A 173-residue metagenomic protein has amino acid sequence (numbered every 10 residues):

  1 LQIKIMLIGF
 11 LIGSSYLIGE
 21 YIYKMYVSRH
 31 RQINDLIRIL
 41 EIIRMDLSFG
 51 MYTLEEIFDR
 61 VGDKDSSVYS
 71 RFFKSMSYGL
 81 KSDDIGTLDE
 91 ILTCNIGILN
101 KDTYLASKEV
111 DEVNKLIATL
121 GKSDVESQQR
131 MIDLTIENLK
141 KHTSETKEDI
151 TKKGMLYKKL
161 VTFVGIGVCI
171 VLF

Functional and structural regions predicted by a protein language model:
I3, L7-K81: Juxtamembrane/interface alpha-helical elements of multi-pass membrane proteins
L7-I18, E145-F173: Bilayer-spanning, highly hydrophobic alpha-helical transmembrane segments
M25, K64, R71-S75, G86 (+3 more regions): Short alpha-helix boundary/capping motifs
S28, T119-T162: Membrane-interface, cytosolic juxtamembrane amphipathic helix immediately N-terminal to a transmembrane helix, enriched
I42, I98, N138, H142: Solvent-exposed, charged/polar functional surfaces in cytosolic regulatory/catalytic domains
D46, M51-E126: Glycine- and small-hydrophobic-enriched helix-loop-helix hairpins
F73-K81, N100-K101, L134-E137, E148-K158 (+1 more regions): Short, highly charged low-complexity linear segments
